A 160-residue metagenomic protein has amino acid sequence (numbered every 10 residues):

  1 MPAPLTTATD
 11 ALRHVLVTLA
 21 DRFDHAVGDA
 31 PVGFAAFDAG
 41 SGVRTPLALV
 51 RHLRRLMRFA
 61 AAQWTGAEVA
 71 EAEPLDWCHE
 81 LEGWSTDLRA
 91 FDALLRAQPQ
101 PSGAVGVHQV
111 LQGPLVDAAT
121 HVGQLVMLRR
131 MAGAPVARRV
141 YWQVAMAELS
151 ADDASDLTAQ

Functional and structural regions predicted by a protein language model:
P2, T9, R13-V27, F34-A72 (+1 more regions): Short, contiguous alpha-helical
F59-L95: Helix-adjacent hinge/juxtasegments
D92-A104: Acidic catalytic patch
